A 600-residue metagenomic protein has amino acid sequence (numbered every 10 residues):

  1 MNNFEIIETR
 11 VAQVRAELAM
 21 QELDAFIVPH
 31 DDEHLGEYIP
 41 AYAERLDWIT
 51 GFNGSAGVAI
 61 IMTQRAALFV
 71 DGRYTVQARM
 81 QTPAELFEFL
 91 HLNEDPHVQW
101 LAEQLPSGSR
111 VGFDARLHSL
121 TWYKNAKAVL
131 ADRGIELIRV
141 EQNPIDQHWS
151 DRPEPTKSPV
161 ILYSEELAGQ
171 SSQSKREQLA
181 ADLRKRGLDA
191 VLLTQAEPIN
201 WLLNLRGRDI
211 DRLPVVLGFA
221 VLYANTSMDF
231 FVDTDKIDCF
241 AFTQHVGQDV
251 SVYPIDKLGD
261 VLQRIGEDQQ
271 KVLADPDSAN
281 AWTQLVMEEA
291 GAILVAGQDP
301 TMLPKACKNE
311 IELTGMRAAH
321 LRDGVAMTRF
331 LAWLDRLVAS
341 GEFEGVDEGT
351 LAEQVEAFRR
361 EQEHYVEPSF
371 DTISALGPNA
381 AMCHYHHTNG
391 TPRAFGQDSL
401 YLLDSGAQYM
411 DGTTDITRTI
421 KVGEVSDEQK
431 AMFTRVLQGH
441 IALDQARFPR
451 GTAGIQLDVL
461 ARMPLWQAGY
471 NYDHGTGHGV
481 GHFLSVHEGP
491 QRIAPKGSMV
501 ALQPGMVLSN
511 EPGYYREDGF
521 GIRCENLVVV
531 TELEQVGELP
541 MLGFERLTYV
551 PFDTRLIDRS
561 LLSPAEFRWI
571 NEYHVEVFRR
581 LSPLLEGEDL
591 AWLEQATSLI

Functional and structural regions predicted by a protein language model:
M1-I600: Active-site neighborhoods and metal-handling regions in enzymes and metal-associated proteins
